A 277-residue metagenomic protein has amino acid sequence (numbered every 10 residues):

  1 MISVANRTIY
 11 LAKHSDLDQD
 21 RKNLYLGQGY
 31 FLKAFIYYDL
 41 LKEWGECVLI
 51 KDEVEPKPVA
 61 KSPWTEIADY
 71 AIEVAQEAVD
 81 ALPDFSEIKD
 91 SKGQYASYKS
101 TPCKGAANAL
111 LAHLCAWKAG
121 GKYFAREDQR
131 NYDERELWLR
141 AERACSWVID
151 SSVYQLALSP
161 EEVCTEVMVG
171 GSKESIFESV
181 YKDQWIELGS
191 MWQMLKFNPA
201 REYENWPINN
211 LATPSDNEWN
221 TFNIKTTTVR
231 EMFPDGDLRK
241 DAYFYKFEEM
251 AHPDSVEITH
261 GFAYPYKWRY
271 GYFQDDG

Functional and structural regions predicted by a protein language model:
M1-W44, E55-D69, E73-D90, F262 (+1 more regions): Conserved, well-structured interaction surfaces
I9, L40, V48-I50, S175-S179: Structural recognition of the beta-strand scaffold that forms the well-ordered cores of secreted hydrolase catalytic
D20-G27, Y95-C103: All-alpha amphipathic helical-bundle segments outside canonical DNA-binding/catalytic cores that form hydrophobic
L41-E43, V48, S86, W117-R126: Short coil/turn linking the two alpha-helices of tandem helical-hairpin repeats
G45-E53, A81-Y95, Q155-E161: Glycine- and aromatic-rich loop/turn segments at beta-sheet edges
K51-V54, P63, S86, Y181 (+2 more regions): Solvent-exposed, flexible loop/coil residues
P58-E66, Y95-P102, Y132: Alpha-helix capping and helix-loop boundary segments enriched in small/acidic/polar residues
Q76-E77, T101-Y266: An aromatic- and glycine-enriched ligand-binding surface/loop that stacks and positions planar moieties
